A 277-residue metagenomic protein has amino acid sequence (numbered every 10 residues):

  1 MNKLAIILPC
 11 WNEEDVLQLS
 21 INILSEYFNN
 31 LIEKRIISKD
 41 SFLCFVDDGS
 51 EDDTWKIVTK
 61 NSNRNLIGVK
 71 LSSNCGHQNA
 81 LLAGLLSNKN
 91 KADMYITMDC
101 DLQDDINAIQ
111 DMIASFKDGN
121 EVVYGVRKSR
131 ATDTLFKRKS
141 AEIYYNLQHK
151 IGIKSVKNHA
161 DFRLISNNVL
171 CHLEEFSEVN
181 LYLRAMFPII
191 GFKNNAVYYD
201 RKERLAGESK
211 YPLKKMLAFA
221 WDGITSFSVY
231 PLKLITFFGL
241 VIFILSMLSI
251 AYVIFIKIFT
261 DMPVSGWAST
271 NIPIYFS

Functional and structural regions predicted by a protein language model:
L8, I32-G49, K70: Short beta-strand/loop segment that forms part of the nucleotide-sugar
E13-K34: Short, well-formed alpha-helical segments that are part of the catalytic scaffolds of diverse glycosyltransferases
E13-V16, S50, D105: Donor nucleotide-sugar binding loop of glycosyltransferases
C44-W55, L102-Q103: A conserved acidic beta->alpha catalytic loop
V69-S87, I106-L183, K202-L217, W221: Acceptor/aglycone-binding surface of glycosyltransferases and processive sugar-polymer synthases
K91-Q103: Short beta-strand-to-loop acidic/aromatic patch adjacent to the donor-nucleotide binding site
S209, W221-T236: Membrane interfacial helix-start motif at the N-side
L232-S277: Membrane-embedded multi-pass helical conduit in multi-pass membrane proteins, especially envelope-biosynthetic
